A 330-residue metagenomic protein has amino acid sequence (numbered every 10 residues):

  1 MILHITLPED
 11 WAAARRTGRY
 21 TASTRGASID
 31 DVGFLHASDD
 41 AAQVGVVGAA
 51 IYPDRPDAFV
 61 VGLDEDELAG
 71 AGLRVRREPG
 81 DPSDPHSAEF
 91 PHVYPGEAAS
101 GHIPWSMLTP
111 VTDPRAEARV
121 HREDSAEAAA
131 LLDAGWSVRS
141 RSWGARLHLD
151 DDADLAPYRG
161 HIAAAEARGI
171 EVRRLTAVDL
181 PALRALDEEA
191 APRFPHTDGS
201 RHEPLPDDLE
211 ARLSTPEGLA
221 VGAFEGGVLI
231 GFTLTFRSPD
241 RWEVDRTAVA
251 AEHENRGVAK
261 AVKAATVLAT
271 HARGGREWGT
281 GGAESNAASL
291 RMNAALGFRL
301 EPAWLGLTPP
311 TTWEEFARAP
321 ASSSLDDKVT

Functional and structural regions predicted by a protein language model:
M1-D113: Conserved, structured core segments of small domains
T112, A129, D133, V249 (+3 more regions): Conserved acetyl-CoA-binding loop-helix of GNAT-fold acetyltransferases
T112-E171, L305-L307: Acyl-donor-binding surface of acyltransferase catalytic domains
P114-R122, T270-G282: Conserved GNAT acetyl-CoA-binding A-motif
R122-D124, E171-A185: A short beta-loop-alpha structural element at the N-terminal edge of CoA-dependent acyl/N-acetyltransferase catalytic
A145-H161, R299, A303-T330: C-terminal "cap" of GNAT-fold acetyltransferases
A191-A251: A conserved beta-strand-loop-helix scaffold within acyl/acetyltransferase catalytic domains
V228-G231, A288, E301: Glycine-rich acetyl-CoA-binding "A-motif" of GNAT/NAT acetyltransferases
